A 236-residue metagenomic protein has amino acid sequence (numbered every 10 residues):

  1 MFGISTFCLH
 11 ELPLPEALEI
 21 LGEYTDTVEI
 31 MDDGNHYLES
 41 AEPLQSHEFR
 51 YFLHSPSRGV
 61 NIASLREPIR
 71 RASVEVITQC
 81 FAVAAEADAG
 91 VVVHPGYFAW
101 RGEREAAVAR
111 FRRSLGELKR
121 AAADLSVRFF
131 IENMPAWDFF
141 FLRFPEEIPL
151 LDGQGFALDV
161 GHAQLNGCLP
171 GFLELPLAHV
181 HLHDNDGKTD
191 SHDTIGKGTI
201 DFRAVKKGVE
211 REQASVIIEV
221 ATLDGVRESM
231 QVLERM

Functional and structural regions predicted by a protein language model:
M1-F2, E16, G90, L142-P145 (+2 more regions): Histidine-acidic metal/acid-base catalytic patches
M1-Q79: N-terminal pre-domain/capping segments
F7-L9, M31-N35, P56-R58, G96-F98 (+4 more regions): Active-site beta-loop-alpha junctions enriched in small/polar residues
C8, L12, R71, A109 (+2 more regions): Conserved phosphate-coordination/catalytic loops
L18-E23, Y37-S55, Q79-D88, K119-D124 (+4 more regions): Acidic (Asp/Glu)-rich catalytic clusters
L21, V28, H54, S73 (+6 more regions): Conserved, mostly hydrophobic/aromatic
Y37-L38, N61, W100-R101, D138-F139 (+2 more regions): Generic structural signal for helix capping and beta-alpha/helix-loop junctions
A63-G155, R211: Active-site acidic/histidine proton-transfer and metal-coordination neighborhood in alpha/beta enzyme cores
